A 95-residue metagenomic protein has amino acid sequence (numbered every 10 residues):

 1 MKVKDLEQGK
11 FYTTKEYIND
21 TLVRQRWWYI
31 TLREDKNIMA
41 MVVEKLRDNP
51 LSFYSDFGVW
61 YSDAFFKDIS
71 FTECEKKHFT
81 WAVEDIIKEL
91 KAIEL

Functional and structural regions predicted by a protein language model:
M1-K2, L6, K91-L95: Short intrinsically disordered terminal tails
K4, Y29-L32, T72: Short, exposed beta-strand/loop patches in secreted or surface proteins that constitute
K4-I18: Short coil-to-beta transition motif at edge beta-strands of beta-rich domains
G9, R24-Q25, F57, E84: Glycine-centered loop/turn motifs
T14, I18, R33, L46 (+1 more regions): Acidic surface patches and DE-rich sequence motifs
L22-D35: Short beta-strand-centered aromatic/proline hotspots
A40-M41: SH3/SH3-like beta-barrel fold
R47-L95: Intrinsically disordered, low-complexity, charged/polar segments
